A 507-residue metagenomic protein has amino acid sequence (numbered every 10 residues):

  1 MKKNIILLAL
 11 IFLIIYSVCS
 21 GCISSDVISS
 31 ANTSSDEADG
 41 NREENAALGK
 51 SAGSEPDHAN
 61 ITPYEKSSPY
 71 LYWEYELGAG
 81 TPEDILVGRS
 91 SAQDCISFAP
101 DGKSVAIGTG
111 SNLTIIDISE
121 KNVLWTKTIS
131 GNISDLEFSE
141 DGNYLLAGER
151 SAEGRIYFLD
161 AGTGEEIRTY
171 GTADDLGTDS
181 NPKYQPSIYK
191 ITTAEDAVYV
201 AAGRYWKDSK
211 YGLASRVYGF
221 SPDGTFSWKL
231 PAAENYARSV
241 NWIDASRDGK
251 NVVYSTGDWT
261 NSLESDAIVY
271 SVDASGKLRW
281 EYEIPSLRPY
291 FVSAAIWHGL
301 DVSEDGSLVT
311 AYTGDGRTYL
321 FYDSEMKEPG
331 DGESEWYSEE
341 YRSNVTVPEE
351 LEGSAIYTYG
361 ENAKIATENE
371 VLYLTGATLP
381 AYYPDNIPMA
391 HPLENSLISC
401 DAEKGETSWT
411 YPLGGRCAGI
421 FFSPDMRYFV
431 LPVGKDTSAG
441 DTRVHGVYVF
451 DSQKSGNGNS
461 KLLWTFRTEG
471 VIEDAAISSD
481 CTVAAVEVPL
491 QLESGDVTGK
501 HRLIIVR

Functional and structural regions predicted by a protein language model:
M1-A52, I96, A475: Secretory targeting signatures
W73-V87, N122-K127, E165-Y170, D174-N181 (+7 more regions): A short beta-strand motif characteristic of beta-propeller blades
T81-S111: Beta-strand-rich domains and repeat architectures in extracellular enzymes and scaffolds, especially beta-propellers
S91-C95, G131-E137, N181-I191, Y236-D244 (+4 more regions): Repeated scaffold domains used in trafficking and secretory/extracellular systems, primarily beta-propellers
P100-D101, E140-D141, T193-E195, R247-D248 (+4 more regions): Residue-level detector of Asp-centered blade-edge/turn motifs that repeat once per structural unit in beta-propeller
V105, L145, V198, V252 (+4 more regions): Hydrophobic beta-strand positions that form the internal "hydrophobic ladder" of WD40/Gbeta-like beta-propeller blades
N112, R150-G154, R204-S209, D258-L263 (+4 more regions): Short glycine/acidic-enriched loop and turn motifs that connect beta-strands
V471-R507: Blade-level signature of beta-propeller repeat domains, shared across WD40, Kelch, NHL, RCC1 and BNR/Asp-box propellers
